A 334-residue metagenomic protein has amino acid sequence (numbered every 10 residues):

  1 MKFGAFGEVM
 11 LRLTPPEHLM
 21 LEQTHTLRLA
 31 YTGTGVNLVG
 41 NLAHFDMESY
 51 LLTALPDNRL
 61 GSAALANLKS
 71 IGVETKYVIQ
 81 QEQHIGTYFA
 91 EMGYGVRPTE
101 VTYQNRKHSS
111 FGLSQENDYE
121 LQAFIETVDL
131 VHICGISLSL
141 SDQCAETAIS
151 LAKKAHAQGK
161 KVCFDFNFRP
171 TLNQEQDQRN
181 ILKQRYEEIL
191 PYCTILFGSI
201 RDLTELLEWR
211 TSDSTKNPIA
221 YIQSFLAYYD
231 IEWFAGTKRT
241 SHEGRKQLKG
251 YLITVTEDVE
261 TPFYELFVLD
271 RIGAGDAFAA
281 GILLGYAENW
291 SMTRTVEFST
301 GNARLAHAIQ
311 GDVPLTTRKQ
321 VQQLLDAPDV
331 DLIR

Functional and structural regions predicted by a protein language model:
M1-V73, Y94-V96, Q115-E116, F267-V268 (+1 more regions): Glycine-rich phosphate/adenosyl-contacting loop at the front of the ribokinase-like
K2-G4, L11, D129-L130, I195 (+1 more regions): Structural motif
L42, S199, G275: Short, conserved phosphate/pyrophosphate- and ester-handling motifs at nucleotide-, phospho-/glycolipid
E48, E74, K160-C163, W233: Residues at the starts of beta-strands that form the adenosine-phosphate
E48-G135, V321-R334: Conserved N-terminal subdomain of the carbohydrate kinase-like
A123-F124, E188-I189, A227: Structural alpha-helical scaffold elements that stabilize or flank donor/cofactor-binding regions in carbohydrate
L130, S139-A220, G236-E243: Conserved beta-alpha-beta core of the PfkB/ribokinase-like small-molecule kinase fold
K153, T215-R334: Conserved phosphate-binding/catalytic region of the ribokinase-like
